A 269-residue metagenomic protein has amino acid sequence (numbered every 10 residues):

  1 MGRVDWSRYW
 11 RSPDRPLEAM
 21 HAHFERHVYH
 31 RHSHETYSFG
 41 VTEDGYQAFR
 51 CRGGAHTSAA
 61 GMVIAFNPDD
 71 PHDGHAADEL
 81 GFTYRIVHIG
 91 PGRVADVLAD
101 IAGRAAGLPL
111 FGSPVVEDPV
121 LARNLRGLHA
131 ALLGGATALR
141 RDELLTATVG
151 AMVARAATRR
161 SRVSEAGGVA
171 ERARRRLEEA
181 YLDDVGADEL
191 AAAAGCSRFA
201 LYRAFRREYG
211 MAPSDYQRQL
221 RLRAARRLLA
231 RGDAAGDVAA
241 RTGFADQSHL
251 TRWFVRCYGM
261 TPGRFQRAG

Functional and structural regions predicted by a protein language model:
G2-A106: N-terminal regulatory/effector-sensing and dimerization cores that precede helix-turn-helix DNA-binding domains
S38-V41, G90-R93, N124, L144 (+1 more regions): Amphipathic, well-ordered alpha-helical segments in soluble domains
T42, L177-Y181, A225-D233: Short helix-to-turn junction characteristic of helix-turn-helix DNA-binding domains, especially the helix
R52, A77, V97-I101, R155 (+3 more regions): Residue-level signal for well-ordered alpha-helical positions
A105-A122, A130-A194, R207-D215, Q219: Short, Lys/Arg-enriched, Trp-marked, Pro/Gly-tolerant hinge/linker segments that flank
E178, D183-L220, A239-A268: Basic/polar phosphate-binding segments, predominantly the helix-turn-helix DNA-binding elements of transcriptional
G236: Conserved ASCE/P-loop NTPase catalytic core
